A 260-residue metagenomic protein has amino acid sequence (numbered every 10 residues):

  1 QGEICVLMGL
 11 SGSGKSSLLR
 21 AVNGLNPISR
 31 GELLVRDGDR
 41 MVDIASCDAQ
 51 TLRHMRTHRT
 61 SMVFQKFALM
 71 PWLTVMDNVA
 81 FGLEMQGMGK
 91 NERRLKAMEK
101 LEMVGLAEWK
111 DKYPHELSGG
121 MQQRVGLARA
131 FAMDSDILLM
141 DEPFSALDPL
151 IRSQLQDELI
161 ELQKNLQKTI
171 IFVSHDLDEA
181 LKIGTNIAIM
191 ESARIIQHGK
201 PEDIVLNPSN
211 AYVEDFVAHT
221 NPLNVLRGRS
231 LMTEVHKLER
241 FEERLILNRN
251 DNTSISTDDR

Functional and structural regions predicted by a protein language model:
Q1, R36-D43, A80, E84 (+1 more regions): Conserved ABC ATPase "signature" region
N23: Helix-to-loop junction immediately C-terminal to a conserved catalytic motif
E32-H54, G89: ABC ATPase NBD Q-loop/coupling interface
T57, K112-H115, R129, M133: Conserved signature/switch motifs of ABC ATPase nucleotide-binding domains
Y113-L117, M121-Q123: Conserved ABC ATPase signature
H198-G199, N207: ABC ATPase "signature
